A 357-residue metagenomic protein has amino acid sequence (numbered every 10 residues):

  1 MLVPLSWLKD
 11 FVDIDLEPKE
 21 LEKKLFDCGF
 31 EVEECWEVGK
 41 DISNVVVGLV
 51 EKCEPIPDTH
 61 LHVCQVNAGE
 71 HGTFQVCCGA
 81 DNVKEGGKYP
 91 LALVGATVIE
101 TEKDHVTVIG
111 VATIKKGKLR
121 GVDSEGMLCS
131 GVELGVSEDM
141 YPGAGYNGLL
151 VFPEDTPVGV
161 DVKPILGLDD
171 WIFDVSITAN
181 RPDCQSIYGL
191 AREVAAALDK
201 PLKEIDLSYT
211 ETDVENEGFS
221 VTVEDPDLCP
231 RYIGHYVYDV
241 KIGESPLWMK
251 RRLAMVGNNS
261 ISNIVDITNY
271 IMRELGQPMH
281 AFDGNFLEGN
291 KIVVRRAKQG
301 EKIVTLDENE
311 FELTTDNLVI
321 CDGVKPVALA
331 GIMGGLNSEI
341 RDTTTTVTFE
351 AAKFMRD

Functional and structural regions predicted by a protein language model:
M1-E211, E215, T348: Phosphate-backbone binding interfaces of nucleic-acid-interacting proteins
L2-W7, A80-Y89, A179-D199, G257-F282 (+1 more regions): Conserved phosphate/anionic-ligand binding catalytic regions in large, soluble enzymes, centered on
L5, P55-P57, L198, L202-E301: Glycine/proline-enriched, intrinsically flexible loops and inter-domain linkers
D10-F11, V76, I114, K118 (+9 more regions): Hydrophobic alpha-helical scaffolding
G39, C78-D81, K115-L119, V160-I165 (+8 more regions): A generic local secondary-structure boundary/capping motif
V47-V76, R251, T268-N337: Conserved mixed alpha/beta core segments that line enzyme active sites in large multi-domain catalysts
F74-Q75, K88-P90, E125-M127, P201 (+8 more regions): Structural motif
V132-E133, A144, G148-E154, D206 (+2 more regions): Conserved catalytic alpha/beta cores of large enzymes that bind or transform nucleotide phosphates and polynucleotides
